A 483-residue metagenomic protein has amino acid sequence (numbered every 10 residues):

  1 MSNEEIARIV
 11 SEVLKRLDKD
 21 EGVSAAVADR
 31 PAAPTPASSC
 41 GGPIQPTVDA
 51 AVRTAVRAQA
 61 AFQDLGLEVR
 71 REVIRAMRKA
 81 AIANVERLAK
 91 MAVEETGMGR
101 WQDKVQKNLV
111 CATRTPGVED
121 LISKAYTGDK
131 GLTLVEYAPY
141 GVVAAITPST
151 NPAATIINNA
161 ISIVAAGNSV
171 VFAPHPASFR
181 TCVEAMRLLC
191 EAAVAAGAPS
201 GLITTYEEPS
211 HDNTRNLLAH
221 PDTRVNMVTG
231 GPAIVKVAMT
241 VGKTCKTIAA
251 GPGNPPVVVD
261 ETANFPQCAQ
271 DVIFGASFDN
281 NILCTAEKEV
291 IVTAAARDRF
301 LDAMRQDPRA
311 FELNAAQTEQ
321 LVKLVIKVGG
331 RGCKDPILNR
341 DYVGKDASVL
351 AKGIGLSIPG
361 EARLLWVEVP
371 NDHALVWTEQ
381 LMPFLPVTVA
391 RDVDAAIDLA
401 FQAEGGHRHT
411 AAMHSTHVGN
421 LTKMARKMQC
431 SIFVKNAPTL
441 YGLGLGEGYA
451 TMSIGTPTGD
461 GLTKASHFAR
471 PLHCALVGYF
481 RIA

Functional and structural regions predicted by a protein language model:
S2-C40, T127, G131-P139, A347 (+1 more regions): Terminal low-complexity tails and localization/encapsulation signals of metabolic enzymes
N3-L134, S162, Q306: N-terminal Rossmann-like NAD(P)+-binding subdomain of aldehyde/semialdehyde dehydrogenases
L14-E21, V56-Q59, Q63, M77-V85 (+15 more regions): Structural signal for hydrophobic packing residues in well-ordered secondary-structure cores of soluble enzyme domains
D64-V69, G197-L202, N280-C284, A310-V322 (+4 more regions): Flexible, glycine/charged-enriched surface loops at secondary-structure junctions
S123-Q267: Rossmann-like NAD(P) dinucleotide-binding subdomain of oxidoreductase/dehydrogenase enzymes
I157, V235-L364, P370-N371: ALDH superfamily catalytic-core signature
L356-A483: Conserved C-terminal structural/oligomerization subdomain of aldehyde/semialdehyde dehydrogenase
